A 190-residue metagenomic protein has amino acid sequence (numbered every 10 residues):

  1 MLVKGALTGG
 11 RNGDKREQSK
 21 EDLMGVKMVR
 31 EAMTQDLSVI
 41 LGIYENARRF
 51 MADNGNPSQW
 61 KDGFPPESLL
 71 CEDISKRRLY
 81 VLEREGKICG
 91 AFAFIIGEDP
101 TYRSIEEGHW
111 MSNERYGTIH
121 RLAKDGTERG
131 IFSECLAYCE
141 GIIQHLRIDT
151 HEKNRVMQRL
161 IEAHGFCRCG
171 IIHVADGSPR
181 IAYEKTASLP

Functional and structural regions predicted by a protein language model:
M28-G42: A short beta-loop-alpha structural element at the N-terminal edge of CoA-dependent acyl/N-acetyltransferase catalytic
R48-S68: Conserved GNAT-fold acetyl-CoA-binding loop/helix
S68-V81, E98-P100: A short helix-loop-beta-strand connector motif used in the catalytic cores of GNAT acetyltransferases and, in some
K76-F92: Conserved beta-hairpin
A93-T127: Conserved acyl-donor/pantetheine-binding loop and adjacent beta-alpha core of acyl/acetyltransferases and related
T127-G141, R159-A163: Conserved acetyl-CoA-binding loop-helix of GNAT-fold acetyltransferases
I142-E152: Conserved GNAT acetyl-CoA-binding A-motif
K153-G170, S178: Conserved active-site alpha-helix within GNAT-family acetyltransferase domains
